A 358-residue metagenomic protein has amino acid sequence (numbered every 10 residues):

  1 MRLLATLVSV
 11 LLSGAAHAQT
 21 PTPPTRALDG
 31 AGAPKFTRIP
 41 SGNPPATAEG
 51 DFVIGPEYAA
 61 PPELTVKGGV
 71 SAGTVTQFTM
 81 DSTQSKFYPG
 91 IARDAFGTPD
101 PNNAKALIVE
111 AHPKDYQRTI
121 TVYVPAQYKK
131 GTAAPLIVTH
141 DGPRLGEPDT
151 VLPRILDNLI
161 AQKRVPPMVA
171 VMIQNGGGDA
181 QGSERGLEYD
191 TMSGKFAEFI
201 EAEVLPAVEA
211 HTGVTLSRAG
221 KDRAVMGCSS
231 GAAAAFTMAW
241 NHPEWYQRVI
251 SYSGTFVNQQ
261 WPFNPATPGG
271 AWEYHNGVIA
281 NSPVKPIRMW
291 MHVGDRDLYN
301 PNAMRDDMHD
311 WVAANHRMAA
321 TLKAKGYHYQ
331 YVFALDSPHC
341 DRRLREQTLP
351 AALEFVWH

Functional and structural regions predicted by a protein language model:
A5-G14: Bacterial N-terminal signal peptides
A16-T20: Boundary at the C-terminal end of the N-terminal hydrophobic targeting segment
P21-H358: Non-catalytic cap/lid and distal C-terminal segments of serine-dependent acyl enzymes
